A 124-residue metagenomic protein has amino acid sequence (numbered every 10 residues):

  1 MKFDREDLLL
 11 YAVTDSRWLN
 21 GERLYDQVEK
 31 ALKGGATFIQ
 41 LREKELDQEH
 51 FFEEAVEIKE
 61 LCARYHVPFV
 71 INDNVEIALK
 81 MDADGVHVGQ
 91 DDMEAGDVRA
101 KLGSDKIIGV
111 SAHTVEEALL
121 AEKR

Functional and structural regions predicted by a protein language model:
M1-M93, A100-T114, L120-R124: Conserved N-terminal beta1-alpha1 strand-loop-helix module at the mouth
